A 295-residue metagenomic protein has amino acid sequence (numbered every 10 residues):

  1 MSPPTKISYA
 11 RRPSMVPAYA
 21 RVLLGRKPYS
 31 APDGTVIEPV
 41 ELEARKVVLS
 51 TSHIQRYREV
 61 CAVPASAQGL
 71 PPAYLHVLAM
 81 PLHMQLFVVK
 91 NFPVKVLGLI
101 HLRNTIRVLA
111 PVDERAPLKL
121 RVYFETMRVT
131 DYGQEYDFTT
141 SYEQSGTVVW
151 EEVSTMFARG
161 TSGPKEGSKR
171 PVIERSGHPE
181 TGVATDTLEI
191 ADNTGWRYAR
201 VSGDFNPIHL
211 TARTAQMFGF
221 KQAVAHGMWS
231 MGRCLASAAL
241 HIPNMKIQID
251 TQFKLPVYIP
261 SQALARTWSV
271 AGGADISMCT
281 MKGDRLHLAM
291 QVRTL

Functional and structural regions predicted by a protein language model:
M1-R103, G163, G167-S168, S176-H241: Hot-dog-fold acyl-thioester-processing enzymes
M1-R26, D33-I37, L82-M84, L102-T187 (+2 more regions): HotDog/MaoC-like acyl-thioester-processing domains
A44, E151, K246-Q248: Hydrophobic residues on conserved beta-strands that form the core of alpha/beta folds
R213-L264, W268-V270, M278-G283, H287-A289: Catalytic-pocket segment enriched in acidic/His residues
